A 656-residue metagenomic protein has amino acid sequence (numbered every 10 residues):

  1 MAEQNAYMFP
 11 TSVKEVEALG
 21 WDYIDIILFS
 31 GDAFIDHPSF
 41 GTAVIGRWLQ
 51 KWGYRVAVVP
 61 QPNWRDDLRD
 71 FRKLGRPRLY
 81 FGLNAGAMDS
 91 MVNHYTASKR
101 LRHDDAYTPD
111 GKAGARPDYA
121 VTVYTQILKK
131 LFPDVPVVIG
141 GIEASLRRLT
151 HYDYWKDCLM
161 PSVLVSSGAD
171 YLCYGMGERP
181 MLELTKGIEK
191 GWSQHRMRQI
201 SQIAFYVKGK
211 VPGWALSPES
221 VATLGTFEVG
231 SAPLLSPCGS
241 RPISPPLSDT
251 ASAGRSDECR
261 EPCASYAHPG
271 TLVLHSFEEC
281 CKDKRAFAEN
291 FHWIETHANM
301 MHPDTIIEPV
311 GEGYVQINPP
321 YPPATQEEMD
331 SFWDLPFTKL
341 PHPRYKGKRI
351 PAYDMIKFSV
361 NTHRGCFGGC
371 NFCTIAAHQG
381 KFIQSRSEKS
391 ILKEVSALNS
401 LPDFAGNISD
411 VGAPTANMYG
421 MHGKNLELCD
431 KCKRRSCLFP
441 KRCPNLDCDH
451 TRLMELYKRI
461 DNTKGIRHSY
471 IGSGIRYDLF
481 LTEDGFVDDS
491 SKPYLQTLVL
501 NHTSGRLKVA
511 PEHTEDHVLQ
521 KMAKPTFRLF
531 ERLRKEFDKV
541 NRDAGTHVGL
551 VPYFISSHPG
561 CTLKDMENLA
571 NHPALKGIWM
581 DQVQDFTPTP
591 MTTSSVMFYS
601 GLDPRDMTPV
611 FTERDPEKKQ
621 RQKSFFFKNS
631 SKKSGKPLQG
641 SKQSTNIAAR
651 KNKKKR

Functional and structural regions predicted by a protein language model:
A2-Y23, A33, A288-S359: N-terminal [4Fe-4S]-dependent radical SAM core
I24-S30, H37-G75: Nucleic acid-processing catalytic cores of prokaryotic defense/repair systems
L28, V44, V58-V59, W64 (+2 more regions): Conserved SAM/AdoMet-binding glycine-rich loop
F29-D32, K346-T374, N407: N-terminal pre-triad scaffold of radical SAM enzymes
G41, P60-V310, I317, P322 (+1 more regions): Glycine-rich beta-alpha loop elements in corrinoid/cobalamin-binding modules across cobalamin-dependent enzymes
R65-D66, Q194-P218, L272-H275, E279-K282 (+12 more regions): Terminal amphipathic helices with adjacent charged low-complexity linkers/tails
D89-S98, L146-R148, E178-E183, K208-P212 (+7 more regions): Flexible glycine/acidic-rich beta-alpha junction loops that bind and position SAM and/or redox cofactors in anaerobic
D170, C366, I391, V509 (+1 more regions): Conserved, mostly hydrophobic/aromatic
